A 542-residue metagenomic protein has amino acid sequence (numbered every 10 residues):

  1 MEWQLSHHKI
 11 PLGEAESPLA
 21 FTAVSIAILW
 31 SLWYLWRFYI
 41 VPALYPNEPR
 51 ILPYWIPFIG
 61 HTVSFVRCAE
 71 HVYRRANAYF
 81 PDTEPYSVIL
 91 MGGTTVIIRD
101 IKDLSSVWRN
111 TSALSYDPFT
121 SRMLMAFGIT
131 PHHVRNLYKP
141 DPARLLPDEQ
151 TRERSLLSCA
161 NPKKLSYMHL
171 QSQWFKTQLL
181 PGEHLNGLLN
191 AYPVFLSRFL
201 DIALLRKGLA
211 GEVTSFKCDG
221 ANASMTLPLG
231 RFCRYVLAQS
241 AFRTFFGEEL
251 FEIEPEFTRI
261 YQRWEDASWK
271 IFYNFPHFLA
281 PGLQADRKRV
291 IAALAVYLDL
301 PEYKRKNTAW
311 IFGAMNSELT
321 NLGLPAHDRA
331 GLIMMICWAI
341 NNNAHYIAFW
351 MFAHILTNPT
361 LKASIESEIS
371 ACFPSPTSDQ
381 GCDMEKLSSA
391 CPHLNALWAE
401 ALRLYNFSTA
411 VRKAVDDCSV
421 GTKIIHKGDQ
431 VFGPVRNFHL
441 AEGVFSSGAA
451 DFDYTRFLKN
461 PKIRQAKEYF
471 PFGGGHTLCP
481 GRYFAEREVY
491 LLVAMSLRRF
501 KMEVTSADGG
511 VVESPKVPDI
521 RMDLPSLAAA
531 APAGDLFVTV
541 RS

Functional and structural regions predicted by a protein language model:
E2-L165: N-terminal membrane-proximal hinge/A-helix region immediately C-terminal to the signal-anchor transmembrane segment
H7-A27, L90-G93, L185-A191, L209-A241 (+3 more regions): Cytochrome P450
V63-N77, P376-T422, E442: Conserved cytochrome P450 K-helix E-x-x-R motif and the immediately C-terminal K′/meander segment
L90-G92, I101-T244: Charged/polar low-complexity intrinsically disordered regions
R259-G323: Cytochrome P450 catalytic core segment centered on helix I
M315-S370, G481, V489: Central I-helix of cytochrome P450 enzymes
L361, R482-L524: Cytochrome P450 heme-binding "Cys pocket" and the immediately downstream C-terminal segment
G433-P461: Conserved cytochrome P450 K-helix/beta-meander segment immediately N-terminal to the heme-binding cysteine loop
